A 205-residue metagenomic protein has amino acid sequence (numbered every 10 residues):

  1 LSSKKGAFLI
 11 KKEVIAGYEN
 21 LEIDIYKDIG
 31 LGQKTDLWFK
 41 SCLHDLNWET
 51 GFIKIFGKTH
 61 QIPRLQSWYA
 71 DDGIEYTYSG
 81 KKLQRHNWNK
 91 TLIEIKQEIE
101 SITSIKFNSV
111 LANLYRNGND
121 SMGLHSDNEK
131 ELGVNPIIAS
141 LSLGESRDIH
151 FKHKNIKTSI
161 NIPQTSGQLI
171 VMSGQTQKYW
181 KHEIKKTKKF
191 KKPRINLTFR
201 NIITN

Functional and structural regions predicted by a protein language model:
S2-N205: Non-heme Fe(II) oxygenase metal-center motifs and adjacent flexible, charged/small-residue loops
